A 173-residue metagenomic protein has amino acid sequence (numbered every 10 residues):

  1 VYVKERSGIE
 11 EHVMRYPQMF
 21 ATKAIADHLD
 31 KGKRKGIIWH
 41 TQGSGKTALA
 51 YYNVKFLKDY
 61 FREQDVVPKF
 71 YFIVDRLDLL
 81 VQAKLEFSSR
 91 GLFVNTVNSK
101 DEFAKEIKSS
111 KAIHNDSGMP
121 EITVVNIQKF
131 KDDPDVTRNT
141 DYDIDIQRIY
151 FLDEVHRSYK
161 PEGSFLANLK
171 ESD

Functional and structural regions predicted by a protein language model:
V1-V74, D78, Q82-V94, G118 (+3 more regions): ATP-dependent helicase/translocase motor core
A50, D135-R138, Y142: Surface-exposed acidic, glycine/proline-enriched linker/cap segments that occur as 15-30-residue helix-coil
L79, K129-D132, H156-K160: Residues immediately C-terminal
E102-S110, D135, S158-N168: Short alpha-helical segments and helix-capping/turn motifs at coil-helix boundaries
E102-T123, D141-D145: Conserved motor-coupling elements within RecA-like helicase/translocase cores
P120-R138: Conserved helicase/translocase P-loop NTPase motor core
D141-D173: SF2 helicase catalytic motif II
